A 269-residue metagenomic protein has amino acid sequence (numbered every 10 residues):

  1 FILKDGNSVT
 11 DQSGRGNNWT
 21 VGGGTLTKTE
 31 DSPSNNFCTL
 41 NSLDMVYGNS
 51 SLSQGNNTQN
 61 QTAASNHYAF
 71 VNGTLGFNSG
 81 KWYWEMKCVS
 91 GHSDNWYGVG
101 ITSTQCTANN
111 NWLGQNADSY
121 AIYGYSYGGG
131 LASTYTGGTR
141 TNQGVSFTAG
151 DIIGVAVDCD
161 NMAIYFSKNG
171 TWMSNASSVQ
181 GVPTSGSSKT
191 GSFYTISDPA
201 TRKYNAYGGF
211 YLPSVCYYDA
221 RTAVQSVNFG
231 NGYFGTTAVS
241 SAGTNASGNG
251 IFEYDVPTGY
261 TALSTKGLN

Functional and structural regions predicted by a protein language model:
F1-N269: PRY/SPRY (B30.2) beta-sandwich protein-interaction domains and their adjacent Ser/Pro/Gly-rich low-complexity linkers
